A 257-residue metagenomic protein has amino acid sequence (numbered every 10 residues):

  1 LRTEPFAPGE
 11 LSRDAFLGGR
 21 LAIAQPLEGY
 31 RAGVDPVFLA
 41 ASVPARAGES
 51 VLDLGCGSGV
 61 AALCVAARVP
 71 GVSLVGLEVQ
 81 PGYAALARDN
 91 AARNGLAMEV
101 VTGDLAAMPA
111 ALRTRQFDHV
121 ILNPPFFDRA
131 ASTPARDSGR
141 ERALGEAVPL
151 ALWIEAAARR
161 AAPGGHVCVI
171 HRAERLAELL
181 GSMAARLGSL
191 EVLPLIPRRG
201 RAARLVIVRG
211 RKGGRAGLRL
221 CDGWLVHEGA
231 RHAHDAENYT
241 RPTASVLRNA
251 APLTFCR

Functional and structural regions predicted by a protein language model:
E4-R46: Class I SAM-dependent transferase core
A22, S73, A97-E99, G188-E191: Conserved beta-strand segments of alpha/beta enzyme cores
E28, A147-A203: Conserved Class I SAM-dependent methyltransferase catalytic core
G29-G33, V37-F38, P109, F117 (+4 more regions): Hydrophobic/basic alpha-helical segments enriched in Actinobacteria
L39, N123, W153, G210: Residue-level signal for inorganic ion chemistry
A41-P134: Conserved SAM/SAH cofactor-binding pocket of Class I
P124-W153: Mobile active-site "lid"/loop adjacent to the S-adenosyl-L-methionine
A202-R257: SAM/dcSAM-binding transferase cores
